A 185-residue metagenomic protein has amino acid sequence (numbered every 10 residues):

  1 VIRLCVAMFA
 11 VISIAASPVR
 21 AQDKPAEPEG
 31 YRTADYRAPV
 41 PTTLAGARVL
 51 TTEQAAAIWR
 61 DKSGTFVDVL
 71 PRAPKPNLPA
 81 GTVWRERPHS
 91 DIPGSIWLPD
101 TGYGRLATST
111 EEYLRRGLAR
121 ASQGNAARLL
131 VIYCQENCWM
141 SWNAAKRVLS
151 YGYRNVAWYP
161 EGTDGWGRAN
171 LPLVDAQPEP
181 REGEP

Functional and structural regions predicted by a protein language model:
V1-I2: N-terminal secretory signal peptides that target proteins for export/translocation
C5-A15: Bacterial N-terminal signal peptides
P18-E53, I58-D61, P76-V131, E136-P185: Rhodanese-like catalytic fold shared by cysteine-dependent sulfurtransferases and DSP/PTP-type phosphatases
F66-D68: Structural scaffold elements adjacent to functional motifs in cytosolic proteins
P71: Short, glycine/acidic-enriched loop or turn micro-motifs at the edges of active sites
